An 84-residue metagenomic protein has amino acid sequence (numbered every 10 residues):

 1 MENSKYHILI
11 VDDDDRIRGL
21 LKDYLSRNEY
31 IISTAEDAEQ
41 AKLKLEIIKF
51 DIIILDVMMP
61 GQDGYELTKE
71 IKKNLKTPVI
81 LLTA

Functional and structural regions predicted by a protein language model:
M1-H7: Non-catalytic signal-transmission and effector/linker regions of two-component phosphorelay proteins
L9, T34-I52: Acidic, metal-coordinating helix/loop segments flanking the phosphotransfer/catalytic sites of two-component signaling
D12: Conserved acidic carboxylate
R18, P60: The feature encodes the CheY-like receiver
G19-R27: Charged docking surfaces used in two-component/phosphorelay signaling
D37, D63-E66: Acidic catalytic/metal-coordinating carboxylates
E46-I48, E70-T77: Conserved phosphotransfer cores of two-component systems
D56, T83: Active-site residues of response regulator receiver
